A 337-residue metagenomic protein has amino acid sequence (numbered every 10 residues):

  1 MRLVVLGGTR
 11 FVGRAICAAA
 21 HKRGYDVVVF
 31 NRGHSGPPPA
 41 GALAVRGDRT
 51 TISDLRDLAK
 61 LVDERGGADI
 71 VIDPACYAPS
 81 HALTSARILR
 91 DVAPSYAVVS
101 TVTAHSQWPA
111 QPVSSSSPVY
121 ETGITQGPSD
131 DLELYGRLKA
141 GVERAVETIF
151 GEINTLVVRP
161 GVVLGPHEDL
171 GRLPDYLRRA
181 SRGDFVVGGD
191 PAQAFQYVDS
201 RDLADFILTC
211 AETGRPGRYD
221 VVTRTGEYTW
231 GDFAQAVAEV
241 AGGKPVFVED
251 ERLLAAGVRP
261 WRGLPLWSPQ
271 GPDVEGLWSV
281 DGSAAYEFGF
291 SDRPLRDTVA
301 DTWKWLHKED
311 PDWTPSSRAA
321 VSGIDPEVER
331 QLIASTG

Functional and structural regions predicted by a protein language model:
L3-Y25: N-terminal Rossmann NAD(P)H-binding glycine-rich loop of SDR-like oxidoreductase domains
T9, H34-P94, V98, A104-S106: NAD(P)H-binding glycine-rich loop region in Rossmannoid oxidoreductase-like domains and their noncatalytic homologs
V12, L203, I207, V221 (+3 more regions): Non-catalytic, hydrophobic alpha-helical segments
D26-R32: Conserved glycine-rich Rossmann-like NAD(P)H-binding loop of the short-chain dehydrogenase/reductase
L83-A140, T148-I149, L156: Conserved Rossmann-fold NAD(P)-dependent oxidoreductase catalytic core, especially the SDR/UDP-sugar
V142-H167: Conserved beta-loop-beta element that borders a ligand/cofactor-binding pocket
L170-Y176, V187-T213, G217-D220, D297: Substrate-positioning beta->alpha
T209-D273, V280-D281, D301-W303, D310-G337: Mid/C-terminal beta-alpha module of Rossmann-like enzyme folds, strongest in SDR-family dehydrogenases/epimerases
